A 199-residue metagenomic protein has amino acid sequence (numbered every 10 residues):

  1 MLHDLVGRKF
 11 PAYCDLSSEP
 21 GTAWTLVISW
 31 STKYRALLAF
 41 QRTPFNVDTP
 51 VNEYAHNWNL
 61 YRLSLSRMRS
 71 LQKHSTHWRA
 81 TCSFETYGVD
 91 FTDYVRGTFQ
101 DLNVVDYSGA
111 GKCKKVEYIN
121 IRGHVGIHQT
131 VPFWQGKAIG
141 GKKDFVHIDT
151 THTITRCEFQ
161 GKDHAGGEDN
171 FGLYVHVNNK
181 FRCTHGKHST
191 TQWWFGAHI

Functional and structural regions predicted by a protein language model:
M1-I199: Mature extracellular or lumenal effector domains of secreted proteins and single-pass membrane receptors/adhesion
